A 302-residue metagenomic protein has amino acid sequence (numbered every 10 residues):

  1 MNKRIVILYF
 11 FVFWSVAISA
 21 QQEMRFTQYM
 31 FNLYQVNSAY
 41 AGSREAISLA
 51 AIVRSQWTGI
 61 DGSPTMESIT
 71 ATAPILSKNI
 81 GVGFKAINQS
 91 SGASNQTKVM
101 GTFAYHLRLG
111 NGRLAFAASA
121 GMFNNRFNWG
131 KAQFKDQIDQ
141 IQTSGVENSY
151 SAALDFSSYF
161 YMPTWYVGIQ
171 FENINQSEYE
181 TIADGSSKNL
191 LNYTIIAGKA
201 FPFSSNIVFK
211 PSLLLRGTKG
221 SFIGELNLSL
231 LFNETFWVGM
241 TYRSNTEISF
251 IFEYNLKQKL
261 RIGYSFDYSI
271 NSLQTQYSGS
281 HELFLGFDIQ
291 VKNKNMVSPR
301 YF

Functional and structural regions predicted by a protein language model:
M1, A20-Q21: Absolute protein N-terminus
M1-I5, L109-G110: Positively charged n-region of N-terminal signal peptides that target proteins for export
S15-A17: N-terminal signal peptide c-region/cleavage motif recognized by signal peptidases
Q21-F302: Subset of outer-membrane beta-barrel
